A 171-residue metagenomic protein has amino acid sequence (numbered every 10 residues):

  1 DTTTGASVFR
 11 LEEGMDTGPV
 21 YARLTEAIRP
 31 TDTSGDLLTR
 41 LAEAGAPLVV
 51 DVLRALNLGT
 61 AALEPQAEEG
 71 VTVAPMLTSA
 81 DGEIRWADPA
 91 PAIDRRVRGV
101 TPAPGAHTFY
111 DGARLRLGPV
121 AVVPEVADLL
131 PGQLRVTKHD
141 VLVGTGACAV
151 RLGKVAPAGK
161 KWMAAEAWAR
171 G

Functional and structural regions predicted by a protein language model:
D1-V73: Donor/substrate-binding cores of folate-linked one-carbon enzymes
T3-G5, E12, D16, E43 (+8 more regions): Short glycine/serine/threonine-biased micro-segments
Y21, L77-S79, V136: Short, solvent-exposed coil/turn segments
P30, A74-L77, G144-G146: Short, flexible turn/loop "capping" segments at secondary-structure junctions
P47, D51-F109: Active-site-lining helix/loop region of Rossmann-like oxidoreductase modules
D81, A87-G171: An anion-binding loop in the catalytic cleft
